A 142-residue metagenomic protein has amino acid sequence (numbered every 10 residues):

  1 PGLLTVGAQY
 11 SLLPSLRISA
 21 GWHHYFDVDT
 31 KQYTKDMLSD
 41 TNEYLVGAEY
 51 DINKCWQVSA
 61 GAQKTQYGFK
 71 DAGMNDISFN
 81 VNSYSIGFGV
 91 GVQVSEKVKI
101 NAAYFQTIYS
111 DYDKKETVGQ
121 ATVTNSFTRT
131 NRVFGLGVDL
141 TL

Functional and structural regions predicted by a protein language model:
P1-L142: Outer-membrane beta-barrel porins/channels
